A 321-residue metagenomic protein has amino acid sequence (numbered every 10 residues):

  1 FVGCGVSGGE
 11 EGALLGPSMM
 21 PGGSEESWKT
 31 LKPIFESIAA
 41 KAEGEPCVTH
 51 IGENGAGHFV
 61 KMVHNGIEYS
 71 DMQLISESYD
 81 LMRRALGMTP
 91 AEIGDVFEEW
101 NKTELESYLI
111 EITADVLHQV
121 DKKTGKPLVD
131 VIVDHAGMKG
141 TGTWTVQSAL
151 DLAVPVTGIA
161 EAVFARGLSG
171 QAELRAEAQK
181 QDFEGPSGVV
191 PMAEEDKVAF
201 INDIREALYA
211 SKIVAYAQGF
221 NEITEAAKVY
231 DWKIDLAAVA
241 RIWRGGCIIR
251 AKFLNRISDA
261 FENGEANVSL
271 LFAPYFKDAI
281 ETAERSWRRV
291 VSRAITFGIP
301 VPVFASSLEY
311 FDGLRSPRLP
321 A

Functional and structural regions predicted by a protein language model:
F1-D95, K102-P127, V131, S169-E195: Rossmann-fold dinucleotide-binding core
F1-V2, V156, V301: Hydrophobic beta-strand scaffold residues
V63-S70, V96, T113, I132 (+4 more regions): Short alpha-helical scaffolding segments that buttress acidic/His motifs in well-ordered protein cores
M82-G94, A149-V154, V229-W232: Inter-helical turn/loop segments and adjacent helix faces that build the functional surface of alpha-helical bundle
E99, T103, A227-E262: Small-residue-rich helix-loop
L128-A215: A conserved active-site cap/scaffold subdomain adjacent to cofactor or substrate pockets
K252-V291: Generic long, charged, amphipathic alpha-helical segments
E281, S286-A321: C-terminal amphipathic alpha-helical interaction region
